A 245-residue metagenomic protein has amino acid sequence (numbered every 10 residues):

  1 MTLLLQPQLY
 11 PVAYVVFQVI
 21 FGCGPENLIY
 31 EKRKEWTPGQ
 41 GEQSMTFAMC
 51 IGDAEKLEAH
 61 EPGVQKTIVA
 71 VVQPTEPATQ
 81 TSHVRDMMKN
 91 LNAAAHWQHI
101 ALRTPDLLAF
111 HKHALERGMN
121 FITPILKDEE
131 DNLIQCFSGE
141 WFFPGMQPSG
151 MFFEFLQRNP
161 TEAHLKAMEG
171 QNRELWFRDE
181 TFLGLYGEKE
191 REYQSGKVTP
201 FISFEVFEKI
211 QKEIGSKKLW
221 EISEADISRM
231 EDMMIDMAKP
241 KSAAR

Functional and structural regions predicted by a protein language model:
M1-L28, T37-R245: Glyoxalase I/VOC metalloenzyme domain signal
Y30-K32: Small/polar-residue-enriched beta-strand and adjacent coil segments characteristic of outer-membrane beta-barrel
